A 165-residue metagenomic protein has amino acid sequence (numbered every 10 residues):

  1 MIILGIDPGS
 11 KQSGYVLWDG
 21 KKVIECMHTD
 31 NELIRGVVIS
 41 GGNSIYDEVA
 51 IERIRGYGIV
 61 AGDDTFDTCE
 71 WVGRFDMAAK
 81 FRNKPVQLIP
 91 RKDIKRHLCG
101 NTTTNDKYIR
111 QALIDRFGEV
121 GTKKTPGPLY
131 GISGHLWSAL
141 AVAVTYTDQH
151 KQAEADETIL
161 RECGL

Functional and structural regions predicted by a protein language model:
M1-L165: Phosphate- and other anionic-substrate recognition elements at nucleic-acid/protein interfaces
